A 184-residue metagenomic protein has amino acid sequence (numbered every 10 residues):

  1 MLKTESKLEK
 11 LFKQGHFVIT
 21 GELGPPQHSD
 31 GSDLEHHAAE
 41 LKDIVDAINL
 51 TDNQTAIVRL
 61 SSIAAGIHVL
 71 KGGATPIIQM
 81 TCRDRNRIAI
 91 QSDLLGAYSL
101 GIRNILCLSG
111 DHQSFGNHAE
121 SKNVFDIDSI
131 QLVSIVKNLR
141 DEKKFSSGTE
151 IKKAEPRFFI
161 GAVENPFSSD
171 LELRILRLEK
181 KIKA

Functional and structural regions predicted by a protein language model:
M1-G21, H28, H36, K144-R157: N-terminal amphipathic alpha-helix/helix-capping segment at the start of soluble metabolic enzymes
T4-L8, S32-E40, Q54-A74: Glycine-rich, positively charged N-terminal anion/phosphate-binding segment
I19-L23, D46-L50, P76-M80, I105-C107 (+2 more regions): Hydrophobic faces of well-ordered beta-strands that scaffold small-molecule active sites in alpha/beta enzyme cores
P25-S29, K42, D46-I63, Q113-V124: Glycine-rich, proline-tolerant flexible connector loops at the mouths of alpha/beta enzymes
H28-L41, S61-S62, R87-L94, S169-K180: Short, acidic/polar
A56-Q79, V124-I160: Alpha-helix-loop-beta-strand connector modules within alpha/beta enzyme cores
R87-S134: Flexible, glycine-rich active-site loops centered on histidine and acidic residues that chelate a metal or position
I90, G148-A184: Active-site-adjacent structural elements that line small-molecule/cofactor binding pockets in enzymes
